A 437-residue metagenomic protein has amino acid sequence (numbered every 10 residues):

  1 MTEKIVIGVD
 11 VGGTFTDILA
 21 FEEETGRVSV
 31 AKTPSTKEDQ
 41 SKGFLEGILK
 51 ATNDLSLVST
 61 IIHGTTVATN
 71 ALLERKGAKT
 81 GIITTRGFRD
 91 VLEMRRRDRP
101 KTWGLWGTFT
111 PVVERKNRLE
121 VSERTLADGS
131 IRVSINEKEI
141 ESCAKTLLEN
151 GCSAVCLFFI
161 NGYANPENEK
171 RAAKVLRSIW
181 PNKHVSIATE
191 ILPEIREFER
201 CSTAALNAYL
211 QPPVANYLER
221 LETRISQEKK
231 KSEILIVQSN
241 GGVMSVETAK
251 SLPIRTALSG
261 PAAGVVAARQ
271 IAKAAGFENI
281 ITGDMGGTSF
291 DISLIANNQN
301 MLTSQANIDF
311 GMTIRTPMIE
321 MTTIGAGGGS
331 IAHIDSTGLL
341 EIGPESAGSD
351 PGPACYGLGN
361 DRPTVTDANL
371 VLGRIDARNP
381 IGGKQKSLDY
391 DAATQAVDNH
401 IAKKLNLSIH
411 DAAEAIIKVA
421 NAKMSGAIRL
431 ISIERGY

Functional and structural regions predicted by a protein language model:
M1-Y437: N-terminally biased helix-coil "hinge/interface" segments that flank
